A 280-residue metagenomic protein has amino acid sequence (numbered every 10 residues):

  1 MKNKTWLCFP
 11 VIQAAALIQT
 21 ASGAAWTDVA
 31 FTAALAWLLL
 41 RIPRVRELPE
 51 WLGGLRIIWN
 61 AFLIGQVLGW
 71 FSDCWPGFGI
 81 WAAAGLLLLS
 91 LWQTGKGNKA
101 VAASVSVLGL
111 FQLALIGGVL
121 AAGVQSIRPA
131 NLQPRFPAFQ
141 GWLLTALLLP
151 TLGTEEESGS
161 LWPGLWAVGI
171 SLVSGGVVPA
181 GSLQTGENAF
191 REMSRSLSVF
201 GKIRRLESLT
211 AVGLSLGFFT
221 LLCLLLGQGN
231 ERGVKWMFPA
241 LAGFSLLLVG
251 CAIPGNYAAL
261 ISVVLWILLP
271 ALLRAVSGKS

Functional and structural regions predicted by a protein language model:
N3-L39, L241-S280: A generic transmembrane alpha-helix motif of multi-pass inner-membrane proteins
K4-T20, D28-A36, R56, V119-S182 (+1 more regions): Hydrophobic, membrane-embedded alpha-helices of multi-pass small-molecule transporters
Q13-A16, A36, L86-T94, L110-G123 (+4 more regions): Hydrophobic core segments of alpha-helical transmembrane domains in multi-pass membrane transport and ion-translocation
T20-G23, G69-D73, G85-L108, T154-E157 (+3 more regions): Membrane-water interface regions at transmembrane-helix termini and the short interhelical loops of multi-pass membrane
A21, L40-W81, L87, T210-G233 (+2 more regions): Hydrophobic transmembrane alpha-helices that form the core helical bundles of multi-pass secondary transporters
A25-W26, L38-W51, A180-K202, R232 (+1 more regions): Flexible loop linkers connecting adjacent transmembrane helices in multi-pass alpha-helical membrane transporters
L68, D73, F78-G79, T94 (+3 more regions): Hydrophobic alpha-helical segments and their helix-loop junctions in multi-pass secondary transporters
W166-F219, G250-I267: TM-loop-TM module centered on a large, flexible mid-protein loop between adjacent transmembrane helices in multi-pass
